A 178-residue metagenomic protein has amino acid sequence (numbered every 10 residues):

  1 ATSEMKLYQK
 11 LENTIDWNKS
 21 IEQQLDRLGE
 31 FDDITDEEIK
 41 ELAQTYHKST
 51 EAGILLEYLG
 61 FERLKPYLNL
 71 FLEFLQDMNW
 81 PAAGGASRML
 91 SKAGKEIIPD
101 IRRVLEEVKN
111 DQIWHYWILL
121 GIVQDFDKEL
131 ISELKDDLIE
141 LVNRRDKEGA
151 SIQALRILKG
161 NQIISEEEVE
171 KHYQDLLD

Functional and structural regions predicted by a protein language model:
T2-E12, D32-A43, F61-F74, K95-E106 (+2 more regions): Amphipathic alpha-helical scaffolding segments comprising HEAT/armadillo-like alpha-solenoid repeats
T2-E30, I152-L155, L177-D178: Long, contiguous N-terminal structural blocks used for assembly/anchoring
I15-K19, E41-Y46, L75-N79, L90 (+2 more regions): Alpha-solenoid helical repeat architecture
I21-F31, S49-E62, E73, P81-A93 (+2 more regions): Structural detector for internal amphipathic alpha-helices that build alpha-solenoid repeat scaffolds
R145-D178: Hydrophobic secondary-structure block in the mid-to-C-terminal portion of proteins
